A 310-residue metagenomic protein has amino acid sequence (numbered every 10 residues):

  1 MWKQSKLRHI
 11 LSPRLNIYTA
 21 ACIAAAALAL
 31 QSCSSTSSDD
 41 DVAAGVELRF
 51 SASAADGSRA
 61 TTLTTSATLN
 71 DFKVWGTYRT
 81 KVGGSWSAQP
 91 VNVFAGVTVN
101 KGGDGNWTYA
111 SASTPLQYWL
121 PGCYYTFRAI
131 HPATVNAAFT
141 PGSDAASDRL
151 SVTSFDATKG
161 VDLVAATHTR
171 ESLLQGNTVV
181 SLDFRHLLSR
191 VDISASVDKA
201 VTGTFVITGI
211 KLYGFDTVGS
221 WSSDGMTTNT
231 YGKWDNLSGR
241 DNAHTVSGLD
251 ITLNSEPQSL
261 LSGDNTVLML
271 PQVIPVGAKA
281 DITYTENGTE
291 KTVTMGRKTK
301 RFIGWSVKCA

Functional and structural regions predicted by a protein language model:
W2-Q4, L11-I23, A27-A310: Sec-type signal peptide cleavage vicinity
